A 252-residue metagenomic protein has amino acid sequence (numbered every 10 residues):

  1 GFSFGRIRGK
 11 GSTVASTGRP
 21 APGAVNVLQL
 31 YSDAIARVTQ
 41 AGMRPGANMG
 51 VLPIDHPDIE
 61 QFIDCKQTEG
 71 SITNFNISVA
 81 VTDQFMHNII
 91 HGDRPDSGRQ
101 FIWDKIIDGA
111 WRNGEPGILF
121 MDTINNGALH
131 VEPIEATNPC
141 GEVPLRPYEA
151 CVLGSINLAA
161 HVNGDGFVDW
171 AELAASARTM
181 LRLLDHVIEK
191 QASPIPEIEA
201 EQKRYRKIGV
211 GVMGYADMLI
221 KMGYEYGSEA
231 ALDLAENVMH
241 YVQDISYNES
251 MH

Functional and structural regions predicted by a protein language model:
G1-S16, A24-V27, R37-A41, A110-Q202 (+1 more regions): Function-dense linear segments that define catalytic or interfacial modules in macromolecule-processing proteins
R6-G11, D55-I59, I124-N125, V238-V242: Acidic, glycine-rich active-site loops and adjacent beta-strand->loop/helix elements that engage anionic groups
G18-A36, A230-Y247: Glycine-rich and small/hydrophobic secondary-structure elements
I59-T68: Short active-site loop/helix that positions an aromatic residue
E60, H91-G109, N113-I118, V238-H252: Gly/Pro-rich turn-and-neighbor structural signature
D64, I77-I90, N125-E149, I208-V212 (+1 more regions): Terminal amphipathic helices with adjacent charged low-complexity linkers/tails
Q67-F75: A short alpha->loop->secondary-structure connector
E197, R204-H252: Extended, well-ordered alpha-helical scaffold/bundle regions in very large, multi-domain proteins
